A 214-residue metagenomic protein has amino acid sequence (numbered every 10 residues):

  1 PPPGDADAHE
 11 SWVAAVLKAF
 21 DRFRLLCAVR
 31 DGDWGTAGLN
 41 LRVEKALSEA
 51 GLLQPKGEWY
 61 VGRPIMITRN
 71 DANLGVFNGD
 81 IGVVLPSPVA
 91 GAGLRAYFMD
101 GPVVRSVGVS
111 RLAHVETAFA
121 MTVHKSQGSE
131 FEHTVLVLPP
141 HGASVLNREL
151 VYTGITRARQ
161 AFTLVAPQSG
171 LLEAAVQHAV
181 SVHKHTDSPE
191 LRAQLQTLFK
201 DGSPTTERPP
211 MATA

Functional and structural regions predicted by a protein language model:
P1-I65, D71-L74, L85, T206-T213: Conserved helicase motor core of P-loop NTPases
F23, K56, N73-V76, H114 (+2 more regions): N-terminal hydrophobic or amphipathic segments with adjacent small-residue motifs that include Sec signal peptides
R30, D80-A214: C-terminal accessory regions
A37, V76-N78, V145: Non-catalytic, surface-exposed connector residues within folded enzymatic/regulatory domains
